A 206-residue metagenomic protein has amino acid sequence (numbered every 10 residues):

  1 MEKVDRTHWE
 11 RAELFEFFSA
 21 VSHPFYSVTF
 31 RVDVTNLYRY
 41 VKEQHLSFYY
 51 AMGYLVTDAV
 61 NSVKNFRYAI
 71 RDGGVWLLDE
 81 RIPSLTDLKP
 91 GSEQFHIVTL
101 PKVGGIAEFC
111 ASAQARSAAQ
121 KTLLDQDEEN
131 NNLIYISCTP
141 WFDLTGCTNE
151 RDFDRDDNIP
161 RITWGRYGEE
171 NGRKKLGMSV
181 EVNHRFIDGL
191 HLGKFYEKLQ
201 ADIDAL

Functional and structural regions predicted by a protein language model:
M1-T29, L124, N132-C138, D143-K175: Flexible, Gly/Pro-enriched loop and linker segments at secondary-structure and domain junctions
K3-V4, F30, Y40-Q44, A59: Aromatic-residue-lined binding/catalytic grooves and analogous aromatic/hydrophobic interfacial grooves in multimeric
V21-R39, E80-G104, K175-E181: Acyl/amide activation-and-transfer machinery of modular secondary-metabolite enzymes
H45, Y49, I106, D188-L192 (+1 more regions): Short, charged, low-complexity patches
L46-P83: Hydrophobic "lid/gating" helix adjacent to the active-site nucleophile that controls access to an acyl-thioester pocket
V56, C110-S117, F195-I203: Short amphipathic C-terminal alpha-helix that caps PH/PH-like domains
K89-L144: Helical lid/core segments from catalytic subdomains that handle acyl or acyl-like groups
D156-L206: Active-site-proximal acidic secondary-structure segment that organizes catalysis
